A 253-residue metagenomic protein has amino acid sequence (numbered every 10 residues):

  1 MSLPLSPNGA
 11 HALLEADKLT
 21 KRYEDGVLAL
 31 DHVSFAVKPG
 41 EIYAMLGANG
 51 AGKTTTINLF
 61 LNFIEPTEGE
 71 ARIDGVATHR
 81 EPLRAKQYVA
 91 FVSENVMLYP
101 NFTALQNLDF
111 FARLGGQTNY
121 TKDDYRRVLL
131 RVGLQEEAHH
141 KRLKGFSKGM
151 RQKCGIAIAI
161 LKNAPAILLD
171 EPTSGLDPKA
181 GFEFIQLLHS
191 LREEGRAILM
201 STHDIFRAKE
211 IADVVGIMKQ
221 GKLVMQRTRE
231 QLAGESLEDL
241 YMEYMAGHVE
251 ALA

Functional and structural regions predicted by a protein language model:
L5-A16, T20-H32, P82: A short, flexible loop at the N-terminus of ABC-type nucleotide-binding domains that lies
G69-R80, R84-A85: Conserved ABC transporter NBD signature motif
D109, R113-G116, Y120-A138: Conserved ABC ATPase "signature" region
I156: Hydrophobic anchor residue at the start of the ABC signature
I167-D170: Catalytic Walker B motif of ABC-type/P-loop ATPase nucleotide-binding domains
F182-E194: Helical segment within the ABC ATPase nucleotide-binding domain
